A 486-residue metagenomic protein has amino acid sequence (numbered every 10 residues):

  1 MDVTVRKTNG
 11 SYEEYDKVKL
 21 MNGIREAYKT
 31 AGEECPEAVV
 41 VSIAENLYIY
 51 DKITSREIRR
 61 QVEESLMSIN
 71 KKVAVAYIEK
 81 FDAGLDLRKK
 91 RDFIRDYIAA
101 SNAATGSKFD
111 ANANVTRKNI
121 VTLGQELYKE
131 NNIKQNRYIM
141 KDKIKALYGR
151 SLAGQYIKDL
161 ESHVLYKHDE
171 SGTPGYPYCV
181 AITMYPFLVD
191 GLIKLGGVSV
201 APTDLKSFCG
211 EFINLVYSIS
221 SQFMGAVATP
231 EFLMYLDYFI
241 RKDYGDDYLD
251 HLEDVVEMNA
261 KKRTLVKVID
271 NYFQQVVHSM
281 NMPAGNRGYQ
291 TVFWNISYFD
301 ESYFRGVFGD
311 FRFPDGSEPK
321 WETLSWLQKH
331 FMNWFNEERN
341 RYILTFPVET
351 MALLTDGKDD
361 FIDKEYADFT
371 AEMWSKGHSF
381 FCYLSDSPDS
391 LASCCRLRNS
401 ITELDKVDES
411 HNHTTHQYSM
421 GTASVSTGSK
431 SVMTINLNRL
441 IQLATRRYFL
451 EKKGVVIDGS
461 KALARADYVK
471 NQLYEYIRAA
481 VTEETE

Functional and structural regions predicted by a protein language model:
M1-T105: Charged, amphipathic alpha-helical regulatory modules used for macromolecular assembly or allosteric control
I94-E486: Conserved catalytic cores of very large enzyme subunits
